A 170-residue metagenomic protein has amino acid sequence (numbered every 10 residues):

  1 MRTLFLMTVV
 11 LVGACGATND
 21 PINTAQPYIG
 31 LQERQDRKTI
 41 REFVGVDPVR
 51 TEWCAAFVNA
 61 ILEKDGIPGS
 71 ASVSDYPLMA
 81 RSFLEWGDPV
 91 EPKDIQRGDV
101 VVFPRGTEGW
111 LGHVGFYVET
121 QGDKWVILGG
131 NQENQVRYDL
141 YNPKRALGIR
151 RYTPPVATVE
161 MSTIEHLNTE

Functional and structural regions predicted by a protein language model:
M1-L4, R50: Structural motif marking the loop-to-transmembrane transition
T3-G13: Sec-dependent N-terminal signal peptides
G13-A71, T153, M161-E170: N-terminal capping segments
A17, D36-T39, V73-S82, E91 (+2 more regions): General structural signal for secondary-structure boundaries
A17, V46-C54, V90-K93, T107-G109 (+1 more regions): Extracytoplasmic/periplasmic, Sec-exported soluble proteins
I22-N23, P68-R137: ...with weaker cross-activation on analogous glycine-rich loops/strands in unrelated enzymes
K124, L128-V156: Active-site signature of cysteine proteases
